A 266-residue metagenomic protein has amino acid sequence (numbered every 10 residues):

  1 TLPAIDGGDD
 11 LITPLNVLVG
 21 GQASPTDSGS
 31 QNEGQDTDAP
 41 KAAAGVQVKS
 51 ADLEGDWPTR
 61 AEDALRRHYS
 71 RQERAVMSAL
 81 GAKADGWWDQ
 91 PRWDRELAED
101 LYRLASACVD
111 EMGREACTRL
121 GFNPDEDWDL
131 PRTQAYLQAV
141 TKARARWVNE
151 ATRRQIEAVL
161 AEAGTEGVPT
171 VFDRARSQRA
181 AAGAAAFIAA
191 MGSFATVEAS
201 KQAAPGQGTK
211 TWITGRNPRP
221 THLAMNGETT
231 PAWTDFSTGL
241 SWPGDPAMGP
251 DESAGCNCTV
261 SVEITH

Functional and structural regions predicted by a protein language model:
T1, A184, H222: A residue-level signal for conserved active-site and pocket-lining positions in enzyme catalytic cores
T1, T214, V262: Pocket-edge structural micro-motifs
L2-T26, E252, V260: Charged substrate- and nucleic-acid-binding regions of tRNA-handling and nucleotidyl-transfer enzymes, centered on
G20-G208, A232-D235, E263-H266: N-terminal leader/targeting and assembly helices and adjacent pre-domain segments
T209-G215: Short amphipathic
N217-H266: Short Cys/His-based metal-binding microdomains
